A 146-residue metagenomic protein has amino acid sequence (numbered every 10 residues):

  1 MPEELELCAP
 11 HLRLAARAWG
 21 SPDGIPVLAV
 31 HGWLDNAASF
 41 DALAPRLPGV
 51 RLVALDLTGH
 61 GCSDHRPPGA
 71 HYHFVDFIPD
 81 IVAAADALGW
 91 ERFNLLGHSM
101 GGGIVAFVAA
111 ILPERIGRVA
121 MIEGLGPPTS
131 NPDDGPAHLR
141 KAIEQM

Functional and structural regions predicted by a protein language model:
M1-V27, P48-R51, G89-R92: Alpha/beta-hydrolase fold catalytic core
P2, S39-A42, D76-A83: Alpha-helical elements of Rossmann-like donor-binding domains used by nucleotide-donor carbohydrate transfer enzymes
A9-L12, V53, L57-L96: Active-site loop/oxyanion-hole signature of alpha/beta-hydrolase fold enzymes
R17-H65: Conserved HGGG/HGGXW glycine-rich cap/lid loop of the alpha/beta-hydrolase fold
D35, G59, G102, G126-P127: Active-site micro-motifs of SAM-dependent methyltransferase domains
G97, G101, V105: Gly/Ala-rich beta-loop-alpha elbow adjacent to hydrolase catalytic centers
A106-A110, G117-M146: Flexible "cap/lid" loop of the alpha/beta hydrolase fold
